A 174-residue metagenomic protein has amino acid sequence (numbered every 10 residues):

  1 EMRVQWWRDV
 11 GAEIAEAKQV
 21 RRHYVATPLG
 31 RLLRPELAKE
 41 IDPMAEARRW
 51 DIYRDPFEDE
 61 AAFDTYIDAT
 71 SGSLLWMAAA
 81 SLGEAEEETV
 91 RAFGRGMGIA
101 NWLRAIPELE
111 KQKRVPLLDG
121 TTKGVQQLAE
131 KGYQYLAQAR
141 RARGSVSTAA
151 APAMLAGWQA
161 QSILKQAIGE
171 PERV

Functional and structural regions predicted by a protein language model:
E1-G30, A38-R48, I67-W76, G83-G98 (+2 more regions): Catalytic cores of Mg2+-dependent Asp-rich isoprenoid enzymes
R49-E60: Acidic/His metal-coordination segments adjacent to aromatic residues that form catalytic metal sites in metalloenzymes
F63: Solvent-exposed loop and edge beta-strand segments that line ligand/cofactor-binding and catalytic clefts
